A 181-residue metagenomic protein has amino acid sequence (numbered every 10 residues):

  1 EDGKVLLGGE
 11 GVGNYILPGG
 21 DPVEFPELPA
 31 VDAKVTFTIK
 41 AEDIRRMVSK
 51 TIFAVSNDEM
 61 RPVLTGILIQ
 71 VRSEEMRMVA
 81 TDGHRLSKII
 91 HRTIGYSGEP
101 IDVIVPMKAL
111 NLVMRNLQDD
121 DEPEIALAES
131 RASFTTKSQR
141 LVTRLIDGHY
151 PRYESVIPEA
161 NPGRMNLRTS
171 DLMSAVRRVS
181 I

Functional and structural regions predicted by a protein language model:
E1-I181: Structural preference for solvent-exposed beta-strand-turn elements and adjacent flexible terminal/loop segments within
